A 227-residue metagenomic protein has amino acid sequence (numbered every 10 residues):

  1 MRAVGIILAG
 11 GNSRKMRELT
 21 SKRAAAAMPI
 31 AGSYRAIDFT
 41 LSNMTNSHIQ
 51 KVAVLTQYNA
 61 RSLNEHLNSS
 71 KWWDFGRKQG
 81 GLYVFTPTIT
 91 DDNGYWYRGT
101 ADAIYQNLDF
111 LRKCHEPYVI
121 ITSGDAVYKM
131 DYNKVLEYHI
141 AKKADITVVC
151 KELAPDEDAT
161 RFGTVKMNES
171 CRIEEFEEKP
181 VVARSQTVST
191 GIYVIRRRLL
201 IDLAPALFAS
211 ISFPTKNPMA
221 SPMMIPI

Functional and structural regions predicted by a protein language model:
M1-S212: Unchanged
F208-P222: Low-acidity, Ser/Thr- and Arg-rich intrinsically disordered low-complexity segments
M224-I227: Cationic, amphipathic, low-complexity alpha-helical segments enriched in hydrophobics plus arginine/proline
